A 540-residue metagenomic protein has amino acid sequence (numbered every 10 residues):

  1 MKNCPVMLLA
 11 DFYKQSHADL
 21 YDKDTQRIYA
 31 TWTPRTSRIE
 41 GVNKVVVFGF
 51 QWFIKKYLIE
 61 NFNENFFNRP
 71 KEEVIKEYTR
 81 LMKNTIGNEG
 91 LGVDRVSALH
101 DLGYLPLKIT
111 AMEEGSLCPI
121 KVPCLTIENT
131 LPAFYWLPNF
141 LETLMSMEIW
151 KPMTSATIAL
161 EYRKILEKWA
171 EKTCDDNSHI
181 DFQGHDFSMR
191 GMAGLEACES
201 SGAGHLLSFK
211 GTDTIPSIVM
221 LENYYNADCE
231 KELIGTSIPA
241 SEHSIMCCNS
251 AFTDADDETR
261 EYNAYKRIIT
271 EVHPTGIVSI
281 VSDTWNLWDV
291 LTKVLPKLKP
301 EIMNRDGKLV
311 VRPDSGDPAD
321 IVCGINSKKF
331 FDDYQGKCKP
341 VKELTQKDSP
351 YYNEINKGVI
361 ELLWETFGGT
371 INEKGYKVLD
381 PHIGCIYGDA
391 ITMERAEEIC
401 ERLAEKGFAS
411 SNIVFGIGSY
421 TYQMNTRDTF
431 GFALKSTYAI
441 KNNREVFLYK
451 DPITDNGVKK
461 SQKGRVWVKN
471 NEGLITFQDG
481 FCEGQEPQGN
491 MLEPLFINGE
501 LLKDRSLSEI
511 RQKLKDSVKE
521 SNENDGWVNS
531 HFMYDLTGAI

Functional and structural regions predicted by a protein language model:
K2-G41, V45, M82, L91-P106 (+3 more regions): Buried, small/hydrophobic-residue-enriched core segments of structured protein domains
K2-V47, S461-I540: Extended hydrophobic packing segments that form well-structured cores
Y29-L91: Low-complexity, highly charged intrinsically disordered N-terminal segments that act as targeting/localization
M112, C385-M393, I417-T421: Glycine-rich beta-to-alpha transition loops that act as phosphate-gripper elements at the mouths of alpha/beta enzyme
I277-S279, K308-R312, H382-I386, N412-G416: Structural preference for beta-strand elements that scaffold enzyme active sites
I391-E405: Catalytic cores of alpha/beta
K406-A433: Glycine-rich phosphate-binding active-site loops on the catalytic face of alpha/beta enzymes
N425-N490: Hydrophobic, secondary-structure "cap" segments at the distal end of domains
